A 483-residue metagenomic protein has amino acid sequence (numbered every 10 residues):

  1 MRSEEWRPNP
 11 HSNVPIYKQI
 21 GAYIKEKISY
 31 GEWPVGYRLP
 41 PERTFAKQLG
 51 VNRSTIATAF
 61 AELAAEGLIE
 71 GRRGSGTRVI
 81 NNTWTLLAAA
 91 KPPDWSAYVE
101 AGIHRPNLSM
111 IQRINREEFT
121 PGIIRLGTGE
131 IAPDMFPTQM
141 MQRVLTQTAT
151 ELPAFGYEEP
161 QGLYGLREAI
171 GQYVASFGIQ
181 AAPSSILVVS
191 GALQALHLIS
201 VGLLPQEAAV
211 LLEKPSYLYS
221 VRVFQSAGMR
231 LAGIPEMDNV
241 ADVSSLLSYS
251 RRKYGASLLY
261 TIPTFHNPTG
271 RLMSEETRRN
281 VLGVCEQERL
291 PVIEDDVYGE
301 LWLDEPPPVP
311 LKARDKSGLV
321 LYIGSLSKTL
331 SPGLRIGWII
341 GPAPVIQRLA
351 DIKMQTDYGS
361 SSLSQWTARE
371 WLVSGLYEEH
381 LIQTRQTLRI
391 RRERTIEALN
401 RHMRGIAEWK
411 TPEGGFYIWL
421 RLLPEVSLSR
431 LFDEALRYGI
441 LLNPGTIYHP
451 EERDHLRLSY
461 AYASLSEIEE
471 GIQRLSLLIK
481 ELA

Functional and structural regions predicted by a protein language model:
M1-T146, A350, M354-S360, R394 (+6 more regions): N-terminal basic, amphipathic alpha-helical segments
L49, A227, Q287-E288, G318 (+2 more regions): Helix C-cap/helix->beta junction micro-motif
E70-G71, A181, L442: Short beta-strand "wing" residues that participate in macromolecule-binding interfaces
E151-E288, G299-L301, P306-R314, L388 (+1 more regions): Conserved core of the PLP fold type I
L212, G233, V292-E294, A368 (+1 more regions): Hydrophobic residues in well-ordered beta-strands that form the structural core
V297, L436-R457: Conserved PLP cofactor-binding pocket of PLP-dependent enzymes
V320-R401, E408-K410: PLP-dependent aminotransferase class I/II
